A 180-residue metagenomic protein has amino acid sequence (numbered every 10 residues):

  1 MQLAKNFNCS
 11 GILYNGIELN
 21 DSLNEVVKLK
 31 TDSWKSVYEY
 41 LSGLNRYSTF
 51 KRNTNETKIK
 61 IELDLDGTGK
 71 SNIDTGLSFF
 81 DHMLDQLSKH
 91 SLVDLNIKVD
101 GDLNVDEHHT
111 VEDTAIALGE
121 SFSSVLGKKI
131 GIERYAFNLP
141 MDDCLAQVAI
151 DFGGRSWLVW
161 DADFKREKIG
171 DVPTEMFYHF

Functional and structural regions predicted by a protein language model:
M1-K51, E62: Asp-based, Mg2+/Mn2+-dependent phosphohydrolase catalytic module
E39-H82, Q86-F180: Structural preference for solvent-exposed beta-strand-turn elements and adjacent flexible terminal/loop segments within
